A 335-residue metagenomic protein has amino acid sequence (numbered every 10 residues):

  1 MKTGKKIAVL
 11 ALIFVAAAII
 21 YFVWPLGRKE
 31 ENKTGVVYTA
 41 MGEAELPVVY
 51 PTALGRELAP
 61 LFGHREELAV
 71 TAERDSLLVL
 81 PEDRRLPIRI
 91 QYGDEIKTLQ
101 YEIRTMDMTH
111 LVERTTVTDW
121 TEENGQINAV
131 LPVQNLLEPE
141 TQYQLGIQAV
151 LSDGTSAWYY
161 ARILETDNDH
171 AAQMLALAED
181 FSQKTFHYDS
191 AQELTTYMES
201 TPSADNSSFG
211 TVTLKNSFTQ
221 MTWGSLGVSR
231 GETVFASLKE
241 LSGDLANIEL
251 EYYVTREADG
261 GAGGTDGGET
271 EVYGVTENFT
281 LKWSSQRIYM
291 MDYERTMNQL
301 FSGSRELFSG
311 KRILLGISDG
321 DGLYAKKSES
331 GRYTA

Functional and structural regions predicted by a protein language model:
M1-V15, V23: N-terminal Sec-pathway targeting helices
L26-E45: Ser/Thr/Pro/Gly-rich low-complexity linker/stalk segments immediately outside membranes or between
G27-E31, T71-P87, I96-N124, A129-I147 (+1 more regions): Surface-exposed, charged secondary-structure patches
A40-Y101, T109-L111, Q142-V150, G154-S225 (+1 more regions): Core segments of small alpha/beta cavity-forming domains
D83-R84, M106-M108, L241-L245, L281-I288 (+1 more regions): Short, solvent-exposed coil/turn segments at beta-strand boundaries
Y92, L151, Y252-R256, S285: Beta-strand elements of well-folded, non-transmembrane domains
L164, M291-S302: Short, solvent-exposed aromatic-acidic interface loops
V234-K239, T276-K282: Hydrophobic/aromatic beta-strand elements that line small-molecule binding cavities or substrate pockets in beta-rich
